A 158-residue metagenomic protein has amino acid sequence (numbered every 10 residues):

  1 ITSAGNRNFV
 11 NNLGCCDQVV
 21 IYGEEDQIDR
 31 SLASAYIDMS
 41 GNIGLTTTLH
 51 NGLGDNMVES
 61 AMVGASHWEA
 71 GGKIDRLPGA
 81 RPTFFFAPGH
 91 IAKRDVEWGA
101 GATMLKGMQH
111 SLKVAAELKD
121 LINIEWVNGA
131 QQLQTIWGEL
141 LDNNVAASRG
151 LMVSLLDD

Functional and structural regions predicted by a protein language model:
I1-D158: Terminal helix/beta-alpha structural elements that buttress the NAD(P)+-binding lobe
